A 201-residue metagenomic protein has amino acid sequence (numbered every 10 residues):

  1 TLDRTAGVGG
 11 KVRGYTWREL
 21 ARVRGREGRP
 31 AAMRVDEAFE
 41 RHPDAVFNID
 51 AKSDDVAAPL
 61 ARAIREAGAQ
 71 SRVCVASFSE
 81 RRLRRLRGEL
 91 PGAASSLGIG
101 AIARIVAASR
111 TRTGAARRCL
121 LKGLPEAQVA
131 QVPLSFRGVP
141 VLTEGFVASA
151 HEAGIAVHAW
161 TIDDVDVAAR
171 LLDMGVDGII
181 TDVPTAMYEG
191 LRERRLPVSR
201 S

Functional and structural regions predicted by a protein language model:
T1-D44, P91-E126, P133-F136, G190-S201: An active-site metal/cofactor-coordinating segment within enzyme catalytic domains
L20, A38, I49, S79 (+5 more regions): Conserved, mostly hydrophobic/aromatic
F39, A61-G68, L83-L90, E144-G154 (+1 more regions): Surface-exposed amphipathic alpha-helices with a cationic face
V46-N48, R72-V75, G92-S96, A127-Q131 (+2 more regions): Structural preference for beta-strand elements that scaffold enzyme active sites
S53-A63, E80-R85, V165-D166: N-terminal active-site wall of soluble small-molecule enzyme domains
P125, A153, L171-M174: Structural motif
D164-D177: Catalytic cores of alpha/beta
V176-G190: Glycine-rich phosphate-binding active-site loops on the catalytic face of alpha/beta enzymes
